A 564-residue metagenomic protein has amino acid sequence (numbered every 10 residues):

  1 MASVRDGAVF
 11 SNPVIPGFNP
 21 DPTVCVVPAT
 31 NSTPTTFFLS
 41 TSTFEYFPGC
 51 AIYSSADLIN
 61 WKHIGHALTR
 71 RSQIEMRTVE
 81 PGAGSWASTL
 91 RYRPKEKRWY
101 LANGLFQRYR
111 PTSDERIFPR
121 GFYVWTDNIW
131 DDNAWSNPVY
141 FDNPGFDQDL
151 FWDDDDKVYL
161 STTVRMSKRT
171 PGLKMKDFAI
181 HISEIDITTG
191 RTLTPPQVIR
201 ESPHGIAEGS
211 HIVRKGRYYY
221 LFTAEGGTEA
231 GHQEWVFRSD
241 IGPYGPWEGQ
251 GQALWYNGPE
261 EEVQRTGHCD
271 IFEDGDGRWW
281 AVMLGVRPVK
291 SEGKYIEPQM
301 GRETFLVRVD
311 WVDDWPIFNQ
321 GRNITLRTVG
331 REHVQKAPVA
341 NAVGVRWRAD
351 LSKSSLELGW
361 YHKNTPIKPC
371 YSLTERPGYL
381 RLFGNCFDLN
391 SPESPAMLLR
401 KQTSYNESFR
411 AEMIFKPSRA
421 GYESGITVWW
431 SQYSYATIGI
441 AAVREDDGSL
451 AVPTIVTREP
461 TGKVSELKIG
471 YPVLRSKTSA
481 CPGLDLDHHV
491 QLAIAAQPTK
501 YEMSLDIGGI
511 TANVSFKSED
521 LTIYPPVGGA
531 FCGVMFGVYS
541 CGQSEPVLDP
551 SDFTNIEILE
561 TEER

Functional and structural regions predicted by a protein language model:
M1-R564: Carbohydrate-active catalytic/glycan-binding domains of CAZyme proteins, especially the secreted or lumenal ectodomains
